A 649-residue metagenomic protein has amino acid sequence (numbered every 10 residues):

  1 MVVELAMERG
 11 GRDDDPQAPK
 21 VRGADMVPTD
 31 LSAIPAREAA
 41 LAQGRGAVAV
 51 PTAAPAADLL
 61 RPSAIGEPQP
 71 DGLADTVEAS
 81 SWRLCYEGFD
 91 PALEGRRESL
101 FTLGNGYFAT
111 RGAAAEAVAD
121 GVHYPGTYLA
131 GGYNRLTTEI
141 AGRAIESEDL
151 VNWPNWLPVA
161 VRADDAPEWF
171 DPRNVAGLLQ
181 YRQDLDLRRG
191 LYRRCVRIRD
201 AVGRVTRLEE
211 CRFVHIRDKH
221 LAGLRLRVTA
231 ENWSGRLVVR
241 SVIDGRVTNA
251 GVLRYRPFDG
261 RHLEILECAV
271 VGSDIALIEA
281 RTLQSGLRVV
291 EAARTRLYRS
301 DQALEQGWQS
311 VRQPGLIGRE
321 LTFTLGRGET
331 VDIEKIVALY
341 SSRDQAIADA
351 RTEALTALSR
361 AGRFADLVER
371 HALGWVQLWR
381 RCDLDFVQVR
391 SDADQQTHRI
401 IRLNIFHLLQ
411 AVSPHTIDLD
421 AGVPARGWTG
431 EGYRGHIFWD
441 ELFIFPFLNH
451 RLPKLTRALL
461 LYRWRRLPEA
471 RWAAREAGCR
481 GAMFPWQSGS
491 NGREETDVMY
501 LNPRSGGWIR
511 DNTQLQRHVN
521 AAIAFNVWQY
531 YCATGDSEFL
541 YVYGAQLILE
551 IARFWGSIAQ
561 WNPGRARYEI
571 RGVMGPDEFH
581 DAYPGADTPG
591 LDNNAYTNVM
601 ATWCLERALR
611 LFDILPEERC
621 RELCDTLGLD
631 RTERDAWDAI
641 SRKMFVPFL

Functional and structural regions predicted by a protein language model:
V2-G46, A56: Asp-based, Mg2+/Mn2+-dependent phosphohydrolase catalytic module
Q43, V48-Y433: Acidic/polar, glycine-enriched structural segments that form the non-catalytic walls/loops of the carbohydrate-binding
L93-Y128, N134, I444, E495 (+3 more regions): C-terminal capping/lid segments that line or modulate ligand- or cofactor-binding pockets
E209, V238-S241, G422, A458-Y462 (+3 more regions): Beta-strand segments within the central parallel beta-sheet cores of soluble alpha/beta enzyme folds
E231-S234, A411-I417, R451-R457, E469-A470 (+3 more regions): Secondary-structure transition/capping motifs at alpha-helix termini and the adjoining loop/turn into the next element
L367-T534: Substrate-binding groove/exosite segments of carbohydrate-active enzymes
R402-Q410, Y462-E469, M483, Q546-W561 (+3 more regions): Alpha-helical scaffold segments in carbohydrate-active enzymes
T429-I437, S488-V542, R553-D638, F645-V646: The feature captures the catalytic groove of carbohydrate-active enzymes
